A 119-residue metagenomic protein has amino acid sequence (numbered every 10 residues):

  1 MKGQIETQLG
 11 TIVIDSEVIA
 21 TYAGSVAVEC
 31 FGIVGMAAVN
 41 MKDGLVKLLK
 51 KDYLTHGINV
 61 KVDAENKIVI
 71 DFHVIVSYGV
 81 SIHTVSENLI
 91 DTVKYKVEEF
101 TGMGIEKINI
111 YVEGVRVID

Functional and structural regions predicted by a protein language model:
M1-Y78, E87, I105-N109, E113-D119: Contiguous, often N-terminal, cationic amphipathic patches that form binding interfaces
I82-I105: Short, non-transmembrane amphipathic alpha-helical segments
